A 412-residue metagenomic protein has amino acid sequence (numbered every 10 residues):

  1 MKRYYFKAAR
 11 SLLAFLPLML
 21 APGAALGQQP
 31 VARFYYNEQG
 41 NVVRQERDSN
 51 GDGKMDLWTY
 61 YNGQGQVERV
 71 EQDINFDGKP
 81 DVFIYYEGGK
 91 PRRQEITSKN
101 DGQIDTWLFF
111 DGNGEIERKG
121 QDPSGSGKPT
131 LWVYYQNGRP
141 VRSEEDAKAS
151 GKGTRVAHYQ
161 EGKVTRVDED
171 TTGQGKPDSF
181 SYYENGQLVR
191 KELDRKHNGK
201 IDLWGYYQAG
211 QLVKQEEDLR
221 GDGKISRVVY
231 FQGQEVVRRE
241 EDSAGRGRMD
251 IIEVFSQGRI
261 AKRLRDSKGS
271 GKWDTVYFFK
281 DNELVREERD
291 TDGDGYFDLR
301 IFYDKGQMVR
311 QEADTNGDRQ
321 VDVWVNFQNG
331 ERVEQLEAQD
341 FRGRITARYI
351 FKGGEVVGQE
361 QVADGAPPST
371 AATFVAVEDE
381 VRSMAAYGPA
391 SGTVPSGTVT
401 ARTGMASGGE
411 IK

Functional and structural regions predicted by a protein language model:
M1-A8: N-terminal secretory signal peptides that target proteins for export/translocation
R10-A21: Bacterial N-terminal signal peptides
Q28-R44: Short N-terminal segments immediately surrounding and downstream of signal-peptide cleavage
Y35, E46-N50, E71-N75, E95-K99 (+10 more regions): Acidic, divalent-cation-chelating loop motifs in proteins
Q39-V42, G63-E68, G88-R93, G112-R118 (+10 more regions): A short glycine-rich beta-turn/N-cap micro-motif
G51-M55, F76-P80, N100-I104, G125-P129 (+10 more regions): Acidic, glycine-anchored loop motifs typical of Ca2+
T59, D81-I84, D105-L108, V133 (+10 more regions): Conserved positions within tandem-repeat grammars
D364-K412: Compositionally biased, proline/threonine/alanine/serine-rich low-complexity intrinsically disordered stretches
